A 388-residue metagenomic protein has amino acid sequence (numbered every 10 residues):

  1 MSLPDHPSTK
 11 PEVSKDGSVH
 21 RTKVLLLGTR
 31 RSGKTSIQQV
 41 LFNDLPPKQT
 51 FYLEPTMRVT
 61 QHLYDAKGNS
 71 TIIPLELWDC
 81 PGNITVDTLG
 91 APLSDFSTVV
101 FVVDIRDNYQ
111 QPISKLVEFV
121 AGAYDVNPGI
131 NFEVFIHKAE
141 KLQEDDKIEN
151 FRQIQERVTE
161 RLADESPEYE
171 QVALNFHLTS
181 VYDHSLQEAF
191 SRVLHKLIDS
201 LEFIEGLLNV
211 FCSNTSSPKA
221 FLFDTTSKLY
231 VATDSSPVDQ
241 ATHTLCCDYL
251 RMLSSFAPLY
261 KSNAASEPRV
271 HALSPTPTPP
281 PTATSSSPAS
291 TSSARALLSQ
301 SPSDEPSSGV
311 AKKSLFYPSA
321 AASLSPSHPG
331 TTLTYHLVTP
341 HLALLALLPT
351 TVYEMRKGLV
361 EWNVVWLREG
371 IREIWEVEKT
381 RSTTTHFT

Functional and structural regions predicted by a protein language model:
M1-T29, H62-A66, A163-S166, T179 (+2 more regions): Short, flexible boundary segments at extreme N-termini or domain junctions of P-loop NTPases and their
T22-L45: Glycine-rich phosphate-binding P-loop
F42-I72, I84: Switch I (effector-binding) loop of TRAFAC-class P-loop GTPase G-domains
L63-S97: Conserved nucleotide-sensing/catalytic segment adjacent to the nucleotide-binding pocket in NTP-handling enzymes
T85-P112, L116-N127: Inter-motif core of Ras-like GTPase G domains
I130-F132, E140-K219, V238-T242, D248 (+2 more regions): Canonical P-loop GTPase G-domain recognition
I204, P237-L333: A charged amphipathic helix-loop-strand protein-protein interaction module that recurs in cytosolic assemblies
L337-L345: Short hydrophobic/glycine-rich mini-motifs in sensory/regulatory modules that couple input to downstream signaling
